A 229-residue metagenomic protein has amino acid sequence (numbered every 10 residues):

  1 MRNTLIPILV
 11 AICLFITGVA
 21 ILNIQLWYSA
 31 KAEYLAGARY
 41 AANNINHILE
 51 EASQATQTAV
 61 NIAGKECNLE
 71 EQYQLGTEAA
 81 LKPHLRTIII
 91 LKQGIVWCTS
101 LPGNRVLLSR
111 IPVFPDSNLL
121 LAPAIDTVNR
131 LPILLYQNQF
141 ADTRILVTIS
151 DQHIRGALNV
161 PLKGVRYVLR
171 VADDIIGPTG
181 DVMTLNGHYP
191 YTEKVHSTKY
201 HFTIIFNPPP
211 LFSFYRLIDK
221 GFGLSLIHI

Functional and structural regions predicted by a protein language model:
N3-E66: Juxtamembrane extracytoplasmic/periplasmic/luminal helical "stalk" adjacent to the first N-terminal
I48-R105: Extracytoplasmic/periplasmic sensory segments of membrane signal-transduction proteins
A79-K82, Q93-R144: Extracytoplasmic/periplasmic ligand-binding sensor regions of membrane-associated signaling proteins
A124, V128-G164, V168-I176, I204-P210: Conserved beta-strands of PAS-like sensory domains
V128-Y136, T184-V195: A short beta-strand signature within small-molecule sensing/ligand-binding domains used in signal transduction
E193-F214: Juxtamembrane amphipathic/hinge helix adjacent to a transmembrane helix
F214-G223: Juxtamembrane/start-of-transmembrane alpha-helix segments at the extracytoplasmic/lumenal side of membrane anchors
I227-I229: Conserved small/polar residues in nucleotide/adenosyl-binding loops
